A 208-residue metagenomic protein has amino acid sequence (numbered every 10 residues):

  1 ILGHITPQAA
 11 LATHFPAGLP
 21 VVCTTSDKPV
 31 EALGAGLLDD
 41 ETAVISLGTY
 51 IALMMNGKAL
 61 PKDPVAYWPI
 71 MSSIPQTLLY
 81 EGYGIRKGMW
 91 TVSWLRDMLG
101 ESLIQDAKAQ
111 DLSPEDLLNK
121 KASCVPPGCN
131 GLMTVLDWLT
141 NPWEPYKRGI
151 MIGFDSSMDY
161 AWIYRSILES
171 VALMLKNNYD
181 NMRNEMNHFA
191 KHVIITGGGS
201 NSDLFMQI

Functional and structural regions predicted by a protein language model:
G3-I208: Active-site core segments that coordinate phosphate-bearing ligands/cofactors across diverse enzyme families
